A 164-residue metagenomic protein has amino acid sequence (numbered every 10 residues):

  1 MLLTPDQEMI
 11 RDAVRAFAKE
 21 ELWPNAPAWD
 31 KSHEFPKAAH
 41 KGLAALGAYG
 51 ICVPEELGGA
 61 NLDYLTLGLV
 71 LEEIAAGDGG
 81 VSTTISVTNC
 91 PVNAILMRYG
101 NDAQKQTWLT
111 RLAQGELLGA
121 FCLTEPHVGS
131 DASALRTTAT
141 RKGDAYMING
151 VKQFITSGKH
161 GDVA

Functional and structural regions predicted by a protein language model:
M1-S86, A103-T107, R111-Q114, L118: Amphipathic, small/basic residue-rich leader segments at the start of a protein or domain
E56, T124-V128, Q153-F154: Short, solvent-exposed loop/turn elements at beta->coil junctions and helix N-caps that rim active or binding pockets
L62-D63, D131-S133, S157-D162: Short glycine/proline-enriched turns and hinge-like loops at secondary-structure junctions
T83-A103, G129-A132: N-terminal glycine-rich flavin-associated loop
W108, L135, V151-Q153: Short beta-alpha junctions and helix-cap segments that line functional grooves
T137-T140: A structural signal for short hydrophobic beta-strand segments in well-ordered beta-sheet cores
A145, N149-A164: A short core secondary-structure module
